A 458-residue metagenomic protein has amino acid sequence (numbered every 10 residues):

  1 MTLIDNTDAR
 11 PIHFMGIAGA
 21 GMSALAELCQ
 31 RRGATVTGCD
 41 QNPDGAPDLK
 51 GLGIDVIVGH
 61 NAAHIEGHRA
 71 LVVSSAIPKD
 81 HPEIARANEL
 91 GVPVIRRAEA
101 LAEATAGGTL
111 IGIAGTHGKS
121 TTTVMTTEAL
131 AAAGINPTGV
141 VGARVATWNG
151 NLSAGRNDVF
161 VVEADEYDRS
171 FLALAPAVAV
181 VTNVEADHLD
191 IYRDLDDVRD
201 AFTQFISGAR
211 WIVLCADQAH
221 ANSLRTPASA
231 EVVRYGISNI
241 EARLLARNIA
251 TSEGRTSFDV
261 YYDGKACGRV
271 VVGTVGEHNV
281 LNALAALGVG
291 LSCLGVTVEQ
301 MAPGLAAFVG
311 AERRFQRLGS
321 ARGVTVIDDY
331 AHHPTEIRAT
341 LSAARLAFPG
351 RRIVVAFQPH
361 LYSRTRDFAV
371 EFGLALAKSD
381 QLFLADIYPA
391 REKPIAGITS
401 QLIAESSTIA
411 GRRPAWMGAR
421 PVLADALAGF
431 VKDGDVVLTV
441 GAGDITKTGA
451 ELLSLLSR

Functional and structural regions predicted by a protein language model:
M1-I54, G67, L71, E89-V92 (+6 more regions): ATP-dependent carboxylate-amine ligase
T2-T7, G21, A63-E66, E103-A106 (+12 more regions): Solvent-exposed alpha-helices and their adjacent loops that cap or buttress functional pockets in soluble metabolic
L28-R31, K50-G51, H64, S75-A216 (+4 more regions): Phosphate-binding loop of NTP-binding sites
Q41-N42, N61, E99-A100, A143 (+3 more regions): Short, ordered loop/turn segments at secondary-structure junctions
P43-A46, L101-A104, V145-T147, D187-H188 (+3 more regions): Short gly/pro/ser/thr-enriched loop/turn and capping motifs at secondary-structure boundaries
G59-S75: BRCT (BRCA1 C-terminal) domain core and associated BRCT-interaction motifs
T256-F258: Short aromatic-glycine-enriched beta-strand elements
